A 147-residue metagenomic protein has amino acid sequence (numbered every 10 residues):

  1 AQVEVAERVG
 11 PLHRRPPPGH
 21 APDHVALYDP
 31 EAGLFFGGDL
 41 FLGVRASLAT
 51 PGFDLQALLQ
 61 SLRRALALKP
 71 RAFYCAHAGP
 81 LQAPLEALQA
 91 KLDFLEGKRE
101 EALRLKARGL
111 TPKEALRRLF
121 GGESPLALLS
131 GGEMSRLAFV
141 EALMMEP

Functional and structural regions predicted by a protein language model:
Q2-R64: Catalytic core of the metallo-beta-lactamase
G33-L34, L92, L137: Short non-domain terminal segments
G43, A67, P84, K91 (+2 more regions): Alpha-helix boundary/capping detector
V44, Q82, E123: Feature marks short, surface-exposed loop/turn motifs that line or immediately flank catalytic pockets and channel
A49-G52, Q89-L92, S130, M134: Charge-dense, low-complexity intrinsically disordered segments
Q56-L110: Divalent-metal (often Zn2+) His-rich catalytic cores of metallo-beta-lactamase-fold enzymes
R104-P147: C-terminal regulatory/interaction regions
